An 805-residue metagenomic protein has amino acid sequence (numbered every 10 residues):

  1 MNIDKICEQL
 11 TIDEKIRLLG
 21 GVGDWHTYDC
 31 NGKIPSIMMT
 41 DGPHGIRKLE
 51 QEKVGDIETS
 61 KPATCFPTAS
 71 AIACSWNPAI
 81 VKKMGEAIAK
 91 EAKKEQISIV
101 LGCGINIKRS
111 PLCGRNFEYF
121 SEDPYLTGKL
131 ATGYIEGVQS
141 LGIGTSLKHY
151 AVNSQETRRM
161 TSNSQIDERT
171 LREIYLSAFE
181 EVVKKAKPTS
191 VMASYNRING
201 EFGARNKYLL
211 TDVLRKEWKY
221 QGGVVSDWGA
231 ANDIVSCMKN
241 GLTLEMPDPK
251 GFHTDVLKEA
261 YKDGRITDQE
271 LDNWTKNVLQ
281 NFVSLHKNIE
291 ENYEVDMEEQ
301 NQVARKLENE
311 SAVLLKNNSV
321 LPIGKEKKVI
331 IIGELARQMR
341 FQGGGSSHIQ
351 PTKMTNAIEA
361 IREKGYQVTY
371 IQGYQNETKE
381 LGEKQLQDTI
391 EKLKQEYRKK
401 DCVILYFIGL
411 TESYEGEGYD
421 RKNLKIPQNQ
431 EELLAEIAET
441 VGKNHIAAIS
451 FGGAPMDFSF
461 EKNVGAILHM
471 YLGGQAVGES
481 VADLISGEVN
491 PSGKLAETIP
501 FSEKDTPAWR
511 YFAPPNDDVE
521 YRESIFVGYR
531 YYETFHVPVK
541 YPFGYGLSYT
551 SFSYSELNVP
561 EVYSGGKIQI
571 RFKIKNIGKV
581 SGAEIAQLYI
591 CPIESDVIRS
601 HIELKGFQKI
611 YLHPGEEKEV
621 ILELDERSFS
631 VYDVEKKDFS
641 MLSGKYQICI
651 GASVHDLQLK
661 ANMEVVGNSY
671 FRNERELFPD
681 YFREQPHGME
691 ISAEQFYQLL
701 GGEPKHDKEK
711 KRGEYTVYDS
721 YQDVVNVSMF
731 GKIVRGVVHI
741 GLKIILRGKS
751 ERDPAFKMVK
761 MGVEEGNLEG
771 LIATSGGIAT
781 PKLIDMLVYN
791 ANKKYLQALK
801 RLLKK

Functional and structural regions predicted by a protein language model:
M1-S630, K645-I650, V654, V734 (+4 more regions): Glycoside hydrolase catalytic-domain context in secreted enzymes
E626-N673: Terminal connector regions
V654, A661-K732: Charged, amphipathic alpha-helical linkers/stalks
Q698-K805: Long, low-hydrophobicity ectodomains and other hydrophilic envelope-associated domains
